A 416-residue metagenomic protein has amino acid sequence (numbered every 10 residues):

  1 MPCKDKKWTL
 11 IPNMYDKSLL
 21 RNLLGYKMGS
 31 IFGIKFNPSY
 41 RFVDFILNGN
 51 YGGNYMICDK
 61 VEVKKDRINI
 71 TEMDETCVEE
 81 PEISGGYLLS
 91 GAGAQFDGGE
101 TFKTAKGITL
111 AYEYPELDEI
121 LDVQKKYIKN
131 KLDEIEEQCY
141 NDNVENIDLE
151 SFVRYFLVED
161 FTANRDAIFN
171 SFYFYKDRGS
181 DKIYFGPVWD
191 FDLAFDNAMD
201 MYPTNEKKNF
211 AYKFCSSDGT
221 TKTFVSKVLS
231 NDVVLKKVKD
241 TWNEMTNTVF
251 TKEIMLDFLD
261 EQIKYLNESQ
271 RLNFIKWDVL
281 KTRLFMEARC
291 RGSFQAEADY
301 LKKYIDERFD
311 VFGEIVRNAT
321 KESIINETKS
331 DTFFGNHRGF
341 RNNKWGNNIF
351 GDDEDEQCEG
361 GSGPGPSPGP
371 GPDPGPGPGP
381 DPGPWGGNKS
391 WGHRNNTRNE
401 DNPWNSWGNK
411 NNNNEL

Functional and structural regions predicted by a protein language model:
M1-P12, Q124: Conserved oxyanion/phosphate-binding beta-strand-loop segments in alpha/beta enzyme cores
C3-D5, P38-Y40, Y51, S84 (+3 more regions): Short, solvent-exposed loop/turn segments at the edges of secondary structure
P12, G33-F36, N50-L157, F161-R165: Internal "kinase-insert"/substrate-recognition segments embedded within catalytic cores of ATP-dependent enzymes
N13-N48: A conserved helix-loop-beta module that forms one wall/lid of the active-site cleft in ATP-utilizing catalytic domains
Y15-D16, V61-V63, A94-Q95, D192-A194 (+1 more regions): Short, solvent-exposed loop/turn segments at secondary-structure junctions
K35-G52, R165-N170, D177-S180, G186: Accessory structured domains or lobes within enzymes
E113-F169, Y175-G363: Middle-to-C-terminal accessory/interaction subdomains
N326-E415: Ser/Thr/Gly/Pro-rich low-complexity, disordered linker/stalk segments of secreted and cell-surface proteins
